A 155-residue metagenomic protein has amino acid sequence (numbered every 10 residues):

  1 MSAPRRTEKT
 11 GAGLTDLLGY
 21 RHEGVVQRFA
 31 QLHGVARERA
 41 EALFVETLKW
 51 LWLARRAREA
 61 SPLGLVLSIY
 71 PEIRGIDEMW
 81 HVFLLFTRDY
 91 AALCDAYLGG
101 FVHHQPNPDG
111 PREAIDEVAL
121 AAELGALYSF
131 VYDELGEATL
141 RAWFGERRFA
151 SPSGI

Functional and structural regions predicted by a protein language model:
M1-I155: Intrinsically disordered, low-complexity, repeat-rich regions that form long N- or C-terminal tails or large
